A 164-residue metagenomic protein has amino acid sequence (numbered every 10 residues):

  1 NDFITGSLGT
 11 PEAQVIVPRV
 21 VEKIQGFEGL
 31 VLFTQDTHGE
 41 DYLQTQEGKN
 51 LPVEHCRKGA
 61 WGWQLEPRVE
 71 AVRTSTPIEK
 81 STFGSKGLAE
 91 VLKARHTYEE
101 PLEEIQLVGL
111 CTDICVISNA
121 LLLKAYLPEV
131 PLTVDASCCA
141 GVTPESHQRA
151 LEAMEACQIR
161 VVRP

Functional and structural regions predicted by a protein language model:
N1-P77, Y98-E100, E129, T133 (+2 more regions): Active-site acidic carboxylates
Y42-Q46, L88-V91, S118: Short, conserved acidic/polar surface loops in the N-terminal third of protein domains
E79-T82: A substrate-binding/cap region within the structured catalytic cores of diverse enzymes
S85-K86, C139-T143: Short, small-residue-enriched loops and turns at beta-alpha junctions that line or gate enzyme active sites
L88-E100: Short amphipathic alpha-helix with an adjacent loop that forms part of the alpha/beta core around
E104-C115, V134-C139: Glycine-rich anion-binding loop/nest that anchors nucleotide
L107, L127-E129: Glycine-enriched alpha-helix->loop->beta-strand junction motifs that scaffold or abut catalytic
V116-A125: Short Gly/Thr/Asp-enriched flexible loops that form oxyanion-binding sites at enzyme active sites
